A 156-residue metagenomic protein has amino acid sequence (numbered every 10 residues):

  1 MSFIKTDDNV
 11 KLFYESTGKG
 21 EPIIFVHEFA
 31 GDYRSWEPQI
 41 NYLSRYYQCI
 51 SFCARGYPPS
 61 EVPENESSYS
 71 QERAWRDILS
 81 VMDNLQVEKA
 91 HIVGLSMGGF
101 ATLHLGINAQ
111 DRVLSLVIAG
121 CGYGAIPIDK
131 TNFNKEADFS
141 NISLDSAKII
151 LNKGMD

Functional and structural regions predicted by a protein language model:
M1-I23, R45-Y47: Alpha/beta-hydrolase fold catalytic core
K19-G20, E28-G31, S96: Active-site glycine-rich loops that stabilize anionic/oxyanionic intermediates across multiple enzyme folds
E28-P38, C49: Serine-hydrolase catalytic-loop signature spanning alpha/beta hydrolases and amidase-signature enzymes
A30, A54-P58, Y123: Alpha/beta-hydrolase active-site loop signature
N41, I50-V93: Active-site loop/oxyanion-hole signature of alpha/beta-hydrolase fold enzymes
G94-G98, T102: Gly/Ala-rich beta-loop-alpha elbow adjacent to hydrolase catalytic centers
L103, I107-N108, L114-I149: Flexible "cap/lid" loop of the alpha/beta hydrolase fold
